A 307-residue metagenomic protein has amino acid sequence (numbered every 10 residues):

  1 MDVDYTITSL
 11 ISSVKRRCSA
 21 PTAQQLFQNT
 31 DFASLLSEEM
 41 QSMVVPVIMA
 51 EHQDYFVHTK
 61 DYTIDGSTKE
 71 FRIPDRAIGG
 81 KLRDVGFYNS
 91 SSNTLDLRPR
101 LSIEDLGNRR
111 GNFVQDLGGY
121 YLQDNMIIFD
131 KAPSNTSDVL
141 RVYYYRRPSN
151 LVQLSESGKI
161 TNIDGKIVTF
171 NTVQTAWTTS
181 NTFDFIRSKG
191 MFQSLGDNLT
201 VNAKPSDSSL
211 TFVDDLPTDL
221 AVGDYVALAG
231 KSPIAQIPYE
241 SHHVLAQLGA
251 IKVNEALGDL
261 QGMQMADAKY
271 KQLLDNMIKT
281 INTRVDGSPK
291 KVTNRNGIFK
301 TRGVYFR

Functional and structural regions predicted by a protein language model:
M1-R307: Glycine-enriched, solvent-exposed interface loops adjoining structured elements
